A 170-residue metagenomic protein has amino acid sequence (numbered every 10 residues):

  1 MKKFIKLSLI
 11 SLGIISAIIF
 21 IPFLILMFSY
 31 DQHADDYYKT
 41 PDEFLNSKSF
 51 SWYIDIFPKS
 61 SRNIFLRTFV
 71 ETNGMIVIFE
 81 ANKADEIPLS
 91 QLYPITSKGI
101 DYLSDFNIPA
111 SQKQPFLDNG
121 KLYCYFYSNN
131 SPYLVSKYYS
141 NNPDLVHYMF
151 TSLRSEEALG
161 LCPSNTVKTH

Functional and structural regions predicted by a protein language model:
M1-I21: N-terminal Sec-pathway targeting helices
K2, F69, N82, S140-N142 (+1 more regions): Alpha-helix initiation/capping motif
K2-K6, K39, K48, K59 (+6 more regions): Context-gated lysine
I5, T40, T68, T72 (+3 more regions): Residue-identity detector for threonine
I21-I95: N-terminal export/targeting and maturation segments
Q91-H170: Extracytoplasmic electrostatic interaction patches
